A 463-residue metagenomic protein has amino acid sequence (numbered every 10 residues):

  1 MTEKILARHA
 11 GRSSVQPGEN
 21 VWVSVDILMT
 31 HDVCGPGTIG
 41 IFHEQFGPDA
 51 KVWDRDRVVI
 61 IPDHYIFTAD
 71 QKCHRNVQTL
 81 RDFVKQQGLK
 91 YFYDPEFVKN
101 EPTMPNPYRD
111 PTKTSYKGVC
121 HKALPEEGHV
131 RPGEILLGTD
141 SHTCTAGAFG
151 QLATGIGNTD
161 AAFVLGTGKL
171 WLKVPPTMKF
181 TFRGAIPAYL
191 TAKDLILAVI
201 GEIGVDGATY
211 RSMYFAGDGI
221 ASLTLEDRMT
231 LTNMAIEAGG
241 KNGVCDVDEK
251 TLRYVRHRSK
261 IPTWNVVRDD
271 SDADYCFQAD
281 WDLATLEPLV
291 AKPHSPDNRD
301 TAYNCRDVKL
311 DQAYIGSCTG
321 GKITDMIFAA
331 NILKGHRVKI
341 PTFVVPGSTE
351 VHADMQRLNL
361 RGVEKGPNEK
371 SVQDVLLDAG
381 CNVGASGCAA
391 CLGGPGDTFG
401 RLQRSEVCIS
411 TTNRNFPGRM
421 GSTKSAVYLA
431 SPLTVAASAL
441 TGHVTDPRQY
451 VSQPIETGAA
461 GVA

Functional and structural regions predicted by a protein language model:
M1-A463: Fe-S-dependent hydro-lyases/dehydratases of central metabolism
